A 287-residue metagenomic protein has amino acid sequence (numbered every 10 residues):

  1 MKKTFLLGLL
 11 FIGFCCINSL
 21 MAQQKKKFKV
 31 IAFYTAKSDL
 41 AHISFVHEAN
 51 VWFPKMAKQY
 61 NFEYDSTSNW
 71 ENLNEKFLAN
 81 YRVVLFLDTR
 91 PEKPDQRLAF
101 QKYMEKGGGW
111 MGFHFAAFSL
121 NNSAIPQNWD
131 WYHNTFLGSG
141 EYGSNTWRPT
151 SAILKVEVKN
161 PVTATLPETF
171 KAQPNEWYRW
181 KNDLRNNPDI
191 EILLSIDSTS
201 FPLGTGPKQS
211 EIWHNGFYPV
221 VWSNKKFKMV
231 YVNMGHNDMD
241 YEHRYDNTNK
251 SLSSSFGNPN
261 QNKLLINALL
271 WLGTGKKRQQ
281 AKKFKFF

Functional and structural regions predicted by a protein language model:
M1-K25: Bacterial Sec-dependent N-terminal signal peptides
C15, D39-I43, D240-Y241: A generic structural signal for short coil/turn motifs at secondary-structure boundaries
Q24-F28, W52-K55, Q59, P202 (+2 more regions): Extracellular ligand-binding/catalytic regions of CAZymes and related secreted enzymes and adhesion modules
K27, I31-L120: Helical hinge/lid and interdomain linker segments adjacent to catalytic or ligand-binding clefts that mediate domain
K37-S38, N72, P91, A117-S119 (+3 more regions): Short, solvent-exposed loop/turn segments at secondary-structure junctions
R90-E168: A glycine-rich, often tryptophan-bearing local segment used as a flexible ligand/cofactor-contacting loop or short
S123, V156, P174, Y241-R244: A short, polar/proline- and glycine-enriched secondary-structure boundary/capping micro-motif
N145-N233: Catalytic beta-strand/loop cores that center a nucleophilic Ser/Cys/Thr and support acyl-enzyme chemistry
